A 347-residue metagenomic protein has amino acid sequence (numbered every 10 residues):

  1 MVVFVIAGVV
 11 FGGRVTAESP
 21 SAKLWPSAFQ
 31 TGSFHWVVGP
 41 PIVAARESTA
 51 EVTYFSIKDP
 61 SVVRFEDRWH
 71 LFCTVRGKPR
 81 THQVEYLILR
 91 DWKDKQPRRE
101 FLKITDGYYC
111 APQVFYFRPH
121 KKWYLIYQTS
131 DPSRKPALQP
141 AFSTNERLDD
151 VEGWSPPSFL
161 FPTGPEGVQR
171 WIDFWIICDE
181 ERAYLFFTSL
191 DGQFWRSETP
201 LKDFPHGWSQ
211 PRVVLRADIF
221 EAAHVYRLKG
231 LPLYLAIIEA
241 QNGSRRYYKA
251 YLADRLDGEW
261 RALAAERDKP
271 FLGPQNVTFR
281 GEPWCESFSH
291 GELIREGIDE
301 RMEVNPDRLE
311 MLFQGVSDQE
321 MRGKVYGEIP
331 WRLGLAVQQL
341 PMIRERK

Functional and structural regions predicted by a protein language model:
M1-V10: Bacterial N-terminal signal peptides
G12-A17: Boundary at the C-terminal end of the N-terminal hydrophobic targeting segment
E18-A222, R227-W284, E296-K347: Beta-rich carbohydrate-recognition and catalytic domains
S287: Conserved glycosyltransferase catalytic-site signature
H290: Active-site pocket scaffolds in enzymes
